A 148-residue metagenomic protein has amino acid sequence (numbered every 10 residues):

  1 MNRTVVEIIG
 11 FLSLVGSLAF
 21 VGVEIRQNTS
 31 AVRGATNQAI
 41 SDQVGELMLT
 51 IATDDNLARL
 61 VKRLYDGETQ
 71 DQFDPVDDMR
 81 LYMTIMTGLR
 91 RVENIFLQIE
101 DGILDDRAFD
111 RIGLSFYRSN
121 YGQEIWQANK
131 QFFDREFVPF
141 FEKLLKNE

Functional and structural regions predicted by a protein language model:
M1-A31, A35: Membrane-embedded hydrophobic alpha-helical segments
Q27-E148: Amphipathic alpha-helical "stem/stalk" segments
